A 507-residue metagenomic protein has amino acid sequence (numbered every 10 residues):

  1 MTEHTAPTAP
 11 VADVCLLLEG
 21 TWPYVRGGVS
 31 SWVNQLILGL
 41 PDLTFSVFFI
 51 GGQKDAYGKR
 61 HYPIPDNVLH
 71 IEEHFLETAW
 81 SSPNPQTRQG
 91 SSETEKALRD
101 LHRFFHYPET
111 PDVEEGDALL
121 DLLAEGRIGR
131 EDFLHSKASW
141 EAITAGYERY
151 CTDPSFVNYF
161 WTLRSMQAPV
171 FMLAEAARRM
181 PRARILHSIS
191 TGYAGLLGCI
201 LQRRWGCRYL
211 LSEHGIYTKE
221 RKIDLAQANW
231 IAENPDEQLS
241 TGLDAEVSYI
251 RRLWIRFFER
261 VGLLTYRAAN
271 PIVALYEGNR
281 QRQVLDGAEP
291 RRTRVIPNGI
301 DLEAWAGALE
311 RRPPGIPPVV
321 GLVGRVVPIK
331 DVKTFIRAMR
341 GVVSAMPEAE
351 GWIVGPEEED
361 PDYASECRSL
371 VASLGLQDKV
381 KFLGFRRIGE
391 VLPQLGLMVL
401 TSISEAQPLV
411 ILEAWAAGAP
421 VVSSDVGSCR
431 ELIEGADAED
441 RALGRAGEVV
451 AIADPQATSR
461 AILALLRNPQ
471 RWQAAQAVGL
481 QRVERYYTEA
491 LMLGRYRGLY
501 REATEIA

Functional and structural regions predicted by a protein language model:
Q202, A457, A464, R471-R485 (+2 more regions): A short, well-ordered alpha-helix in the C-terminal region of glycosyltransferases
S240-S248, A364-F385: Nucleotide-activated donor-binding/catalytic signature segment of Leloir-type glycosyltransferases, i.e., the conserved
R256, I300-D301, Q377-P393, A453: Conserved active-site histidine-acidic residue motif and adjacent donor-binding/catalytic loop of glycosyltransferases
W305, L309-G341, W352: Conserved donor-binding/catalytic core segment of Leloir-type glycosyltransferases
E350-S365: Glycosyltransferase donor-sugar binding loop
I403: Aromatic "clamp/platform" in nucleotide-sugar-dependent glycosyltransferases that forms part of the donor/acceptor
P420-S423, G427-E434, E439-A442: Short hydrophobic beta-strand element within catalytic cores of glycosyltransferases and related nucleotide-activated
G435-P455, A464-P469: Conserved acidic donor-binding segment of nucleotide-sugar-dependent glycosyltransferases
